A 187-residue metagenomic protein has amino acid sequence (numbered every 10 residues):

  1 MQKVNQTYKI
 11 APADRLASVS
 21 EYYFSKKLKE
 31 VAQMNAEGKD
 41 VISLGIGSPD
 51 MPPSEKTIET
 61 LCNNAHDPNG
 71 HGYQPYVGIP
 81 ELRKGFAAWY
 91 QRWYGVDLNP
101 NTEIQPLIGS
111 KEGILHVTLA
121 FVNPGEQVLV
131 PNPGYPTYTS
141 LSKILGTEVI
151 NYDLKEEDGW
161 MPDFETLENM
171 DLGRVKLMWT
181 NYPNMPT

Functional and structural regions predicted by a protein language model:
K3-I10, A17-G109, H116: N-terminal small-domain helix-loop-helix segment of the aminotransferase-like
P49, K111, Y182-M185: Short glycine-rich anion-binding loops that position phosphate/pyrophosphate groups of nucleotides and phosphorylated
I79, S110-K111, Y135, W160: Conserved donor sugar-nucleotide recognition element shared by glycan-biosynthetic enzymes
L98-I104, P124-Q127, R174: Short acidic capping loops at alpha-helix termini that bridge into adjacent secondary structure
A120-S142: Conserved PLP-anchoring active-site segment centered on the Schiff-base-forming lysine
I144-V149: A short helix-loop-beta submotif of the ANL/AMP-binding
I150, L154-T187: Active-site phosphate-binding strand-loop segment of PLP-dependent enzymes
